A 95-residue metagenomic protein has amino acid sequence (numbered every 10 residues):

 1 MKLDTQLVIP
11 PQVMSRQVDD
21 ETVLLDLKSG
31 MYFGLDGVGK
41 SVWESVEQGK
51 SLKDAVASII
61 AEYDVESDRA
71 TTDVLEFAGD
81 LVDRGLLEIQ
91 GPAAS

Functional and structural regions predicted by a protein language model:
M1-K40, E44, Q90-S95: Acidic, low-complexity/disordered tracts enriched in E/D and polar residues
M31-S95: Long, charge-rich, low-complexity alpha-helical segments
